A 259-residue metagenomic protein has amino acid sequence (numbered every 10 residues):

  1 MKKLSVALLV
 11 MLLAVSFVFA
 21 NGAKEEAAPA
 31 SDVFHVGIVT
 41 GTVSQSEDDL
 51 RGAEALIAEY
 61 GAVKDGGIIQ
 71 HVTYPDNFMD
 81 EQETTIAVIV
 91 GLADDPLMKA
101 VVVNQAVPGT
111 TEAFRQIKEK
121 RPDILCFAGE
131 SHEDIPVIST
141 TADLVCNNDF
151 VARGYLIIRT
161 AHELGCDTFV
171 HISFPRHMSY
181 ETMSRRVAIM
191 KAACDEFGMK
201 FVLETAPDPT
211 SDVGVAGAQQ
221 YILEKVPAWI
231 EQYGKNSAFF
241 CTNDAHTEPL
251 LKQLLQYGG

Functional and structural regions predicted by a protein language model:
M1-F34: Short, low-complexity disordered leader/linker segments with a strong preference for bacterial N-terminal type II
D32-F34, D65, P96-A100, K120-L125 (+4 more regions): Loop/turn elements at helix/coil->beta-strand transitions in domains of secreted/extracellular proteins
D32-I86, V102-P108: Extracytoplasmic "Venus flytrap"
T42-Q45, A106-T110, S131-P136, P175-S179 (+2 more regions): Solvent-exposed loop/turn segments at secondary-structure junctions within structured extracellular/periplasmic domains
A53, F150-E204: An alpha-beta-alpha
Y60-E81, V170, K191-V215: Short beta-strand elements in bilobed, periplasmic/extracellular small-molecule ligand-binding domains
A100-C126, M190, T210-G259: Hydrophobic alpha-helical
I117-V151: Flexible loop/hinge segments that line or gate small-molecule binding clefts
